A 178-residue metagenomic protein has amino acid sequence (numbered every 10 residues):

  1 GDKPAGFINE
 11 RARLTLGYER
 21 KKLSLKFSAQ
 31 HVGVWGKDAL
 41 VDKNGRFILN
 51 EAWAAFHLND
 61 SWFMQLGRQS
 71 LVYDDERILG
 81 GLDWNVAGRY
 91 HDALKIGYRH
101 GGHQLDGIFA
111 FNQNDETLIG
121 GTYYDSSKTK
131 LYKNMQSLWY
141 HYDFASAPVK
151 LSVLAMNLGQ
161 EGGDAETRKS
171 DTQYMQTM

Functional and structural regions predicted by a protein language model:
G1-L71, L94-L105, A145, T172-Q173: Beta-barrel outer-membrane channel/assembly domains of diderm bacteria
D2-K3, Q69-Y73, G80-D83, D125-K130: Short linear motifs at secondary-structure transitions and domain/linker junctions
K22-S24, G33-A39, V72-R77, Q113-T117 (+1 more regions): Gram-negative outer-membrane beta-barrel proteins
V41-D42, I78-W84: "Short basic amphipathic alpha-helical interaction patches in structured regions
I48-L49, I78-L79, Y90: Short acidic (Asp/Glu) patches
H57-M64, L82-M178: Signature for the C-terminal beta-barrel architecture of outer-membrane proteins
